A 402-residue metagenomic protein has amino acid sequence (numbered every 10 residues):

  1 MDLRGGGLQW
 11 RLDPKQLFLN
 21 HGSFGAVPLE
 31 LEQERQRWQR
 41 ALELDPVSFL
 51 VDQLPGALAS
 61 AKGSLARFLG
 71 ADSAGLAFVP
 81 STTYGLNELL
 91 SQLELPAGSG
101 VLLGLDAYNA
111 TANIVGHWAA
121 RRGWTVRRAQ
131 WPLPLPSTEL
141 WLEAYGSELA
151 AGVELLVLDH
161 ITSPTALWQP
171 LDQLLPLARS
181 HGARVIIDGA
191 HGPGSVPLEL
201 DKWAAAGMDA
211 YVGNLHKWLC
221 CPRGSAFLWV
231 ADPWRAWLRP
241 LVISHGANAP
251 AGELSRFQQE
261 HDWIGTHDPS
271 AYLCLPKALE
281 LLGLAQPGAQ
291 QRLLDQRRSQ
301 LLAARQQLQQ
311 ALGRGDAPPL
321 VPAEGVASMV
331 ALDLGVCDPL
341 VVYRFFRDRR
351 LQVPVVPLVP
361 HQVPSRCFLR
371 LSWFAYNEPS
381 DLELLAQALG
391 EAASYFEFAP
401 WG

Functional and structural regions predicted by a protein language model:
K15-S60, S73: A glycine-/small-polar-enriched, mobile loop at the entrance of the PLP active site in fold-type I
D52-R67, A71-G98, N109-A112: Conserved beta-loop-alpha segment that forms the PLP phosphate-binding cup at the N-terminus of a helix
L102-L155, Y343: PLP-dependent aminotransferase-class I/II
P136-A190, G194: Active-site phosphate-binding strand-loop segment of PLP-dependent enzymes
A205-A251: Active-site PLP attachment segment
P250-Q306: Structural motif of enzymes handling amino- and sulfur-group chemistry
L294-L302, Q309-R349: Conserved PLP-binding catalytic core of the aspartate aminotransferase-like
D348-R349, P357-G402: PLP-dependent enzyme catalytic core of the Aspartate aminotransferase-like
